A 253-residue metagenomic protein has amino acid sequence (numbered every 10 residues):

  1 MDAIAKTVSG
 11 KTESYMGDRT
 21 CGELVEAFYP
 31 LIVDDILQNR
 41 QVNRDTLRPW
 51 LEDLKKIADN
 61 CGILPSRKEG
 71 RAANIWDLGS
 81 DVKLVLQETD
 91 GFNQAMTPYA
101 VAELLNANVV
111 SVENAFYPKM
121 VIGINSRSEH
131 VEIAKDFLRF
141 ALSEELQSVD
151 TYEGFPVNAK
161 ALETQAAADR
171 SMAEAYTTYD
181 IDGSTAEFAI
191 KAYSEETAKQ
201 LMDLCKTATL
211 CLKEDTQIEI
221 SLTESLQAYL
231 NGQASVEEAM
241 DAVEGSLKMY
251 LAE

Functional and structural regions predicted by a protein language model:
M1-N43, S80-K83: Extracytoplasmic/periplasmic solute-binding protein
D2-S9, L51-A58, N125, A134-L142 (+5 more regions): Non-transmembrane alpha-helical segments in soluble domains of secreted/periplasmic/extracellular proteins
A5-T7, I36-E69, Y99: Glycine-centered hinge/linker elements that transmit conformational signals in sensory and ligand-binding systems
S9-R19, Q147-P156, M249-E253: Bilobed periplasmic-binding protein-like "clamshell/Venus-flytrap" ligand-binding domains
S9-S14, N60-G62, G79-L84, A102-A107 (+1 more regions): Loop/turn elements at helix/coil->beta-strand transitions in domains of secreted/extracellular proteins
G79-T89, N93-A95: Paired acidic/hydrophobic, glycine-rich loop segments that form the ligand-binding mouth/hinge of periplasmic-binding
P98-A167: Extracytoplasmic/periplasmic substrate-recognition and gating elements
T178-L247, L251: C-terminal capping/gating helix-and-loop segments adjacent to ligand/active sites or protein-protein/ligand interfaces
